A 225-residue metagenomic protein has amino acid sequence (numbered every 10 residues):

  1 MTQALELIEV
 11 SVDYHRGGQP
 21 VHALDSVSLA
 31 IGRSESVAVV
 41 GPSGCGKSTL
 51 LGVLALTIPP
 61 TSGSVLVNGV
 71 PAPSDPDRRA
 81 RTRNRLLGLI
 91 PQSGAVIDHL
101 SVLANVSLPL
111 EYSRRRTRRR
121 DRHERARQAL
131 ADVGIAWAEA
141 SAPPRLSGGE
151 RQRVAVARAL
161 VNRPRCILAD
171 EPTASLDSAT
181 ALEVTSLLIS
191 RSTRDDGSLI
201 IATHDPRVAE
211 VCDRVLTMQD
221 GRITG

Functional and structural regions predicted by a protein language model:
V21, A72-G88, Y112, R119: ABC ATPase NBD coupling module
A55: Helix-to-loop junction immediately C-terminal to a conserved catalytic motif
G63-S74: Conserved ABC transporter NBD signature motif
L100-P109: Short coil-to-helix segment of the ABC ATPase nucleotide-binding domain corresponding to the Q-loop/switch region
A142-L146, E150-Q152: Conserved ABC ATPase signature
R163: Conserved catalytic motifs of ABC-family nucleotide-binding domains
I167-D170: Catalytic Walker B motif of ABC-type/P-loop ATPase nucleotide-binding domains
